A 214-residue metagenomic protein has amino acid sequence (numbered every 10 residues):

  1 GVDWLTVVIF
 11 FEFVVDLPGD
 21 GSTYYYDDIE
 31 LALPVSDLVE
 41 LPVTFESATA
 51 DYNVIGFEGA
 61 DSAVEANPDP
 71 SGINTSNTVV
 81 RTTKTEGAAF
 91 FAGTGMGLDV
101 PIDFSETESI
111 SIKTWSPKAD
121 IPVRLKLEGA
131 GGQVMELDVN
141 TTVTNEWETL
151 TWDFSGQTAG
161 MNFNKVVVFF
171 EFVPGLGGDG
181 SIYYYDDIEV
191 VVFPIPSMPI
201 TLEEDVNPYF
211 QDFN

Functional and structural regions predicted by a protein language model:
G1-N214: Beta-rich carbohydrate-recognition modules and glycan-binding surfaces
